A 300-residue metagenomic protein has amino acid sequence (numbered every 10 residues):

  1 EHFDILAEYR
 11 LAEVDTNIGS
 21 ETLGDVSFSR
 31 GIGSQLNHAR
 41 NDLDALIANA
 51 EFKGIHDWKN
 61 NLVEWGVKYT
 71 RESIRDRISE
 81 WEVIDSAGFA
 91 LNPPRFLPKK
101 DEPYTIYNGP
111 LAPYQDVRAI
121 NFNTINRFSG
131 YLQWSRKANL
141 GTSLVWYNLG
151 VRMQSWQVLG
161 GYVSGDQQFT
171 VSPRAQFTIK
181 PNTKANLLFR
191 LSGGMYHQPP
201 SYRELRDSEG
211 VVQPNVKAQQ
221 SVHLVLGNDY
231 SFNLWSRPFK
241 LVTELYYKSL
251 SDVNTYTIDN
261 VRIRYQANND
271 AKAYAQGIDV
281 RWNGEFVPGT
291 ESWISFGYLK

Functional and structural regions predicted by a protein language model:
E1-Y162, V242-L245, W293: Face-selective signature of the C-terminal outer-membrane beta-barrel domain
H2-D15, E80-A90, V163-S172, E204-Q213 (+2 more regions): Flexible, surface-exposed loop regions and adjacent strand-edge segments of Gram-negative outer-membrane beta-barrel
A39-I47, N121-R127, S164-T170, E209 (+4 more regions): Transmembrane beta-barrel outer-membrane domains
L46-F52, N126-L132, V151-M153, V171-F177 (+4 more regions): Hydrophobic, lipid-facing positions within transmembrane beta-strands of outer-membrane proteins
I55-L62, N139-V145, P181-L188, N233-F239 (+1 more regions): Short loop/turn motifs that connect adjacent beta-strands in outer-membrane beta-barrel proteins
W58, Y69-R75, V151-L159, I179 (+4 more regions): Transmembrane beta-strands of outer-membrane beta-barrel pores
L140-T142, Y247-S249, N268-K300: Gram-negative outer-membrane beta-barrel transporters
F177-V225, P238, L245-N269: Surface-exposed extracellular loop regions of Gram-negative outer-membrane beta-barrel proteins, predominantly
